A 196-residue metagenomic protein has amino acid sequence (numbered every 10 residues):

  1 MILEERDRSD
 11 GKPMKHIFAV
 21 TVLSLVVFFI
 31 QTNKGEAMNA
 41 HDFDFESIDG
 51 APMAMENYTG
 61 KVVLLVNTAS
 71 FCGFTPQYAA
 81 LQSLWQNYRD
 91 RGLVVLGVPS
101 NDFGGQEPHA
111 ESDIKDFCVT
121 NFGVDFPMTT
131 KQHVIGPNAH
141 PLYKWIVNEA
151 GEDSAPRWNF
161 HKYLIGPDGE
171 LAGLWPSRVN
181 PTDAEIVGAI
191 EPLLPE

Functional and structural regions predicted by a protein language model:
G11-T21: Bacterial N-terminal signal peptides that target proteins for export
V20-F28: Bacterial N-terminal signal peptides
G35-E56, P76: N-terminal "domain-start" segment that seeds a small globular fold
A40-D44, S112-N159: Short, internal strand/loop/helix patches that form the active-site neighborhood or redox-interaction surface
K61-V62, F71, P76-V98, V119-F122: Conserved helix-turn-beta segment immediately C-terminal to the redox Cys motif in thioredoxin-like folds
G92-H109, F126-G136: Thiol-based oxidoreductase modules, predominantly thioredoxin-like and allied folds used for disulfide exchange
K144, N148-E196: Thiol-/selenol-based redox modules, centered on thioredoxin-like and closely related oxidoreductase domains
